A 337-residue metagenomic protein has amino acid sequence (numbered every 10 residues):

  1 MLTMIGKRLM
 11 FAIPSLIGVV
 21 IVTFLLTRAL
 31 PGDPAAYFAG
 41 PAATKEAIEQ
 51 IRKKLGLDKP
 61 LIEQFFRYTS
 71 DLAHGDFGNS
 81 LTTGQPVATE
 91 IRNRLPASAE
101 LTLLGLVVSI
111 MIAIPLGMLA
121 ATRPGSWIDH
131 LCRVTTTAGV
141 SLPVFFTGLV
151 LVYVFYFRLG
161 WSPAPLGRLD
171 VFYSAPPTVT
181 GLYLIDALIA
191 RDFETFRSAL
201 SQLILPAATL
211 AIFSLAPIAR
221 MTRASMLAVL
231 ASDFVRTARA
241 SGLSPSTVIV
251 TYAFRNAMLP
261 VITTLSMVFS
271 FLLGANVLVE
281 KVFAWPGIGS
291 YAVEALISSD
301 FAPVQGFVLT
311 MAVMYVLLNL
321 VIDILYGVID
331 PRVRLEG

Functional and structural regions predicted by a protein language model:
M1-P60, A88, R92-N93, I110 (+3 more regions): N-terminal signal-anchor/first transmembrane alpha helix
L2-T3, L95-I128, V144, A175-G337: Alpha-helical transmembrane segments of integral membrane proteins, especially multi-pass inner/plasma-membrane
T3, K7, G40, Q50-K53 (+10 more regions): Short amphipathic alpha-helical coupling elements at transmembrane boundaries
S15-F66, F155-T195: Hydrophobic alpha-helical transmembrane segments of membrane transport/permease proteins and related membrane-embedded
V19, T23-T27, G148, V152 (+4 more regions): Juxtamembrane/transmembrane-helix interface segments of polytopic membrane transporters
P41-G56, T147-G160, L205-L210, T247-T264: Hydrophobic alpha-helical transmembrane segments
D58-I114: An internal, D/E-rich "acidic patch" concept
P115-L119, I128-L182: Hydrophobic alpha-helical segments embedded in or immediately adjacent to the lipid bilayer of multipass inner-membrane
